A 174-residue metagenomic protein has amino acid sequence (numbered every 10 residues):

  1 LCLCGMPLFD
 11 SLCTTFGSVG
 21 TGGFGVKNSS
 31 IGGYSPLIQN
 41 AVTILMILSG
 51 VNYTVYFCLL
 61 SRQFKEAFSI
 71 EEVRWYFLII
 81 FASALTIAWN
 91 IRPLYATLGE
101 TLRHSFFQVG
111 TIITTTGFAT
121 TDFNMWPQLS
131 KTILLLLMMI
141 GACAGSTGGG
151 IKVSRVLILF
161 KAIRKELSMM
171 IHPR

Functional and structural regions predicted by a protein language model:
L1-R174: Membrane-proximal intracellular helices of multi-pass ion channels
